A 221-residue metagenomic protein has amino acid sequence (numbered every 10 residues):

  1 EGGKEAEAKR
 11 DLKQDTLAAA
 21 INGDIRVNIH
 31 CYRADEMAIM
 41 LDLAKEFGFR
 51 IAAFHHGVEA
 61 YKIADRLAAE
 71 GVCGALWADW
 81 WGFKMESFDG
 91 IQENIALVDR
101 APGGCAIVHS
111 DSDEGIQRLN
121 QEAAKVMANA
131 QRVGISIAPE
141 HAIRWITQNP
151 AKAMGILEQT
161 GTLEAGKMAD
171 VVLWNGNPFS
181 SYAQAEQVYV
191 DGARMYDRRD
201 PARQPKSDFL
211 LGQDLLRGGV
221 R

Functional and structural regions predicted by a protein language model:
E1-A53, Q184, V190, L216-V220: Polyanionic/metal-chelating signatures
R26, D65-A68, V72-W174, A183 (+1 more regions): His/Asp/Glu-enriched, well-ordered alpha-helical/loop segment that forms or immediately abuts the divalent-metal
A34-A38, G57-A64, E114-Q117: Active-site environment of divalent metal-dependent phosphoester hydrolases
L41-G48, V58-Y61, A69: Acidic, glycine-rich loop-and-beta core segments that form the ion-binding/anion-interacting portion of active sites
A53-G57, A75: Short internal beta-strands
P178: Small/polar (Gly/Ser/Thr/Ala-rich) solvent-exposed segments that form structured loops/beta-strands/short helices used
Q187-R221: Extracellular/periplasmic ectodomains of large secreted or surface enzymes and adhesion receptors
